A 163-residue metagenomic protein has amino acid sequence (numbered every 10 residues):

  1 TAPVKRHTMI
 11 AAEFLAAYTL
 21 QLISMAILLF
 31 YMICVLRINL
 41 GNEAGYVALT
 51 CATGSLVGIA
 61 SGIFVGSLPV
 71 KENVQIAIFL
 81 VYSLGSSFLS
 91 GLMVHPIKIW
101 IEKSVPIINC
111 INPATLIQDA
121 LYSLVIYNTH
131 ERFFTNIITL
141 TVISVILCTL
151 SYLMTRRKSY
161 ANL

Functional and structural regions predicted by a protein language model:
R6-Y31, A48, A52, T141-S144: Selective transmembrane-helix segments that form parts of the transport pathway or gating/packing helices in multipass
I27, Y31-V35, L121-I126: Regular secondary-structure segments
L36-G41: Interfacial segments at transmembrane-helix termini and the short loops linking adjacent helices
N42-L163: Membrane-spanning alpha-helical segments of multipass transporters and channels
